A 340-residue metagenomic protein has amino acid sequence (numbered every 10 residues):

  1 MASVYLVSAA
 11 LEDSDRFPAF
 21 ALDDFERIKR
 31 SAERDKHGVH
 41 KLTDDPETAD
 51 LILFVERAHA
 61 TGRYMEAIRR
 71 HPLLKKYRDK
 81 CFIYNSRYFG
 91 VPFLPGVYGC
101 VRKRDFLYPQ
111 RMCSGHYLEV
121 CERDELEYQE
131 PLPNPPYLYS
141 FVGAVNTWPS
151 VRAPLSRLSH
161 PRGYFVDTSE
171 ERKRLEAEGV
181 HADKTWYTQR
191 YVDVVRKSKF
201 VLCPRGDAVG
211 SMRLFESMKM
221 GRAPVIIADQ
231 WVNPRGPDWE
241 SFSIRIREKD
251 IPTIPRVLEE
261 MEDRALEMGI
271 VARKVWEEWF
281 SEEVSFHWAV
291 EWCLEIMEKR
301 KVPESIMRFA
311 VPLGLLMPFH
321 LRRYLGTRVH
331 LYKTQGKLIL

Functional and structural regions predicted by a protein language model:
M1-M212, M220, A228-F242, M261-L266 (+3 more regions): Nucleotide-sugar donor-binding catalytic core of glycosyltransferases
A223: Residue-level detector of anion-binding/catalytic polar loops
I244-L266: C-terminal "capping" alpha-helix adjacent to the active site of nucleotide-linked donor transferases in cell-envelope
